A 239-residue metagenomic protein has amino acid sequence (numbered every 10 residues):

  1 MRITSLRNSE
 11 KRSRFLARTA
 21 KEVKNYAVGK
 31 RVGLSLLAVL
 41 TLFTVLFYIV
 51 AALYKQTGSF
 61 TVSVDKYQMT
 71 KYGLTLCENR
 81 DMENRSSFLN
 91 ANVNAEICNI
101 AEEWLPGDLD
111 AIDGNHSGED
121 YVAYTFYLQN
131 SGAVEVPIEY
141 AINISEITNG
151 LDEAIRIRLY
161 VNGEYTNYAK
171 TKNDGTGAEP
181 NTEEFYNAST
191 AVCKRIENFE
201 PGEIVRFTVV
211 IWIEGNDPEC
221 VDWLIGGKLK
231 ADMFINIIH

Functional and structural regions predicted by a protein language model:
R2-D110, G114-N115, L229, I238-H239: Short, polar/proline-rich extracytoplasmic segments that appear immediately after membrane translocation
N8, N25, N79, N84 (+14 more regions): Detector for Asparagine
E22-L37, I100-A111, N115, Y165-I204: Extracellular adhesion/glycan-binding regions together with long Ser/Thr- and acidic-residue-rich low-complexity tracts
Y26-G29, L40-L74, D113-D174: Surface-exposed interaction patch
W104-I144, S189-H239: C-terminal, structured domain-capping segment
